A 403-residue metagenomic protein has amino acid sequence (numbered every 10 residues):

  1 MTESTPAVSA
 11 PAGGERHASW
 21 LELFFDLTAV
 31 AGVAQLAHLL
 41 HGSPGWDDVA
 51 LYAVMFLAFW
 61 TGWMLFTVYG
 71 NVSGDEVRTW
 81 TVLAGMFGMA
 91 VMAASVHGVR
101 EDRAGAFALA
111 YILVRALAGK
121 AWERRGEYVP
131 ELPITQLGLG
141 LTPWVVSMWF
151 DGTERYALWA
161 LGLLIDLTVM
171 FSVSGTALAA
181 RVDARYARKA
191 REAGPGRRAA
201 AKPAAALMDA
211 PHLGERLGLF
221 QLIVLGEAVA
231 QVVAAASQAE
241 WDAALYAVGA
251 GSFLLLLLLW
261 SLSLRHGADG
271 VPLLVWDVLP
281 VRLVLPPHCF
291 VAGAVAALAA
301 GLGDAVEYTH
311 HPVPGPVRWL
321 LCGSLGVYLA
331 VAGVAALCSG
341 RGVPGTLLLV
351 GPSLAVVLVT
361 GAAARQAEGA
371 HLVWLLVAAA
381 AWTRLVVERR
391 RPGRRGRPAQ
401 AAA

Functional and structural regions predicted by a protein language model:
T2-S19, L23, T28, G32 (+5 more regions): Predominantly late transmembrane helices and immediately cytosolic-facing juxtamembrane segments
L27-D47: Transmembrane helix-boundary motif of multi-pass solute transporters/channels
A50: Short catalytic helix/loop segments, enriched in acidic residues and glycine and frequently bearing histidine
T81: Short, flexible active-site-proximal loops enriched in glycine and acidic residues
V359-A370: Membrane-helix boundary connector in multi-pass membrane proteins
V373-W374: Signature aromatic-anchored transmembrane alpha helix within multi-pass, membrane-resident enzymes that catalyze glycan
